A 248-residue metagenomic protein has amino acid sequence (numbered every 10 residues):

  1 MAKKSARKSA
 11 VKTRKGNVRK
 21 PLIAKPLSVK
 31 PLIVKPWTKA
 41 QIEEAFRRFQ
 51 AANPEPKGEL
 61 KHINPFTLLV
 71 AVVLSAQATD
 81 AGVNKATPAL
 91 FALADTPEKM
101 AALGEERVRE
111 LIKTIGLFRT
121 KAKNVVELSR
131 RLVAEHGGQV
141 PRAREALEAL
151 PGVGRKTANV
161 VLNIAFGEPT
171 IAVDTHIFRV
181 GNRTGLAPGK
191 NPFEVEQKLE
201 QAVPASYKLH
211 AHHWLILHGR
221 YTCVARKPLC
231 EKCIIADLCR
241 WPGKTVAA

Functional and structural regions predicted by a protein language model:
M1-V34, T245-A248: Polybasic, lysine-enriched low-complexity intrinsically disordered terminal tails
K30-A248: Catalytic cores of DNA base-excision repair glycosylases
